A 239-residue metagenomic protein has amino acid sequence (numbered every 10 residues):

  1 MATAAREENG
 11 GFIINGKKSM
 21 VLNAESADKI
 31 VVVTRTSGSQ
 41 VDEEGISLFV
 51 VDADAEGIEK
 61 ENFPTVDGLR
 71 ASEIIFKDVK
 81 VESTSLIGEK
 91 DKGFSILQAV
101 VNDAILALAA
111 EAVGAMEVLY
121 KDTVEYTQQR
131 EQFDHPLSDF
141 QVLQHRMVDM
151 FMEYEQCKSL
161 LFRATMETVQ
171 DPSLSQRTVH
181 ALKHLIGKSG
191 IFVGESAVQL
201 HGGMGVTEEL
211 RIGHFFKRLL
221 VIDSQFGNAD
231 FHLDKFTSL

Functional and structural regions predicted by a protein language model:
M1-E7: A gly/ser-rich beta-alpha-beta helix-loop segment of oxidoreductase catalytic cores
R6, V32-R35, V50-D52, I75-K77 (+1 more regions): Short beta-strand-to-turn element immediately C-terminal to the catalytic PLP-Schiff-base lysine in fold type I
E7-I13, Q98-L239: Alpha-helical interface subdomain recognition
N9-I13, K29, A71: A generic structural signal for beta-strand entry/edge sites
N15-E59: A short core secondary-structure module
G16, F49, I74-F76, M116 (+1 more regions): Residue-level signal for inorganic ion chemistry
D52-L86: Flexible, small-/acidic-enriched active-site or ligand-binding loops
T84-F94, K188: Acidic-glycine-rich active-site phosphate/pyrophosphate-binding loop
